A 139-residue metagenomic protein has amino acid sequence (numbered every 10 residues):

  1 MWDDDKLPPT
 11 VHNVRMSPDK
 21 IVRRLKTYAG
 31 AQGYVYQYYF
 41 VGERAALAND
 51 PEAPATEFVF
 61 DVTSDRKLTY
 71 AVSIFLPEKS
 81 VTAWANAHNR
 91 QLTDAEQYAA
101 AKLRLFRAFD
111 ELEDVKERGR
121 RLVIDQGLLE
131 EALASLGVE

Functional and structural regions predicted by a protein language model:
W2-E139: Extended, alpha-helix-rich binding/interface surfaces that flank or overlap catalytic cores and mediate recognition
